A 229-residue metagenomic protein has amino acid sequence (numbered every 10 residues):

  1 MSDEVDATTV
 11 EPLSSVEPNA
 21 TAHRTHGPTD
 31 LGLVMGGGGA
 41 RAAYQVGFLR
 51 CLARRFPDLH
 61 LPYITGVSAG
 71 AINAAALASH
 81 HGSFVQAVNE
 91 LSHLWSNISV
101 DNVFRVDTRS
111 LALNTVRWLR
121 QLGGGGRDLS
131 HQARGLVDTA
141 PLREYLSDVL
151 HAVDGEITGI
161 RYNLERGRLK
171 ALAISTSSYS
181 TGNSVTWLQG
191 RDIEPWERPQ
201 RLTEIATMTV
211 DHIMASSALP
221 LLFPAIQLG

Functional and structural regions predicted by a protein language model:
M1-V67, A75-G229: Patatin-like phospholipase
A71: Catalytic nucleophile loop
